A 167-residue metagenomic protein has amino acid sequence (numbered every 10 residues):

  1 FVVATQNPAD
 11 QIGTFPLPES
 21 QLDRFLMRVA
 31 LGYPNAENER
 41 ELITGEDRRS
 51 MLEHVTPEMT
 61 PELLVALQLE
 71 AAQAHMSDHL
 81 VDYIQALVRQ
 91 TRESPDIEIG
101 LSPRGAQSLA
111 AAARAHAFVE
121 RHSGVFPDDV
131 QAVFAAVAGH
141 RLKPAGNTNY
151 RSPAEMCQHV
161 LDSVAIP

Functional and structural regions predicted by a protein language model:
F1-M59, L64-A74, R114-H116: Canonical AAA+ ATPase core
L17, N38, M59, H79 (+4 more regions): Alpha-helix N-cap and coil->helix boundary residues
L42-I43, I84, V133-A138: Short alpha-helical scaffolding segments that buttress acidic/His motifs in well-ordered protein cores
H54-L109: Conserved AAA+ ATPase small/helical "lid" subdomain
E93-P167: C-terminal engagement/docking regions of AAA+ P-loop ATPases
